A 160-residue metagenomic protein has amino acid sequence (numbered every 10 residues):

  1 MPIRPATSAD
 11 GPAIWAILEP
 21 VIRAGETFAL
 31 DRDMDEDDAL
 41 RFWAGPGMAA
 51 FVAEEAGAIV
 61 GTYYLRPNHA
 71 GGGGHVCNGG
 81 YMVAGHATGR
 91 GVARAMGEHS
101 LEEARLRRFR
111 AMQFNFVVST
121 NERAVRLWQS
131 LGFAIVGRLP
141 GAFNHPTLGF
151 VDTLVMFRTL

Functional and structural regions predicted by a protein language model:
P2-I14: A short beta-loop-alpha structural element at the N-terminal edge of CoA-dependent acyl/N-acetyltransferase catalytic
P5-S8, T27-H86, G97-H99, E103 (+1 more regions): Acetyl-CoA-dependent GNAT
G11, Q129-R138: Conserved acetyl-CoA-binding loop of GNAT-fold acetyltransferases
M48, V151-V155: Short hydrophobic/aromatic beta-strand or adjacent loop that forms the aromatic wall/cage of a ligand/substrate-binding
Y81-H86, R90, V118-T120: Active-site acidic-Proline motif in GNAT/NAT acetyltransferases
G89-A104, V125-S130: Conserved acetyl-CoA-binding loop-helix of GNAT-fold acetyltransferases
A104-V117: Conserved GNAT acetyl-CoA-binding A-motif
F114-A124, A142-N144: Conserved beta-strand-loop-alpha-helix junction that forms the acyl-donor binding cleft
